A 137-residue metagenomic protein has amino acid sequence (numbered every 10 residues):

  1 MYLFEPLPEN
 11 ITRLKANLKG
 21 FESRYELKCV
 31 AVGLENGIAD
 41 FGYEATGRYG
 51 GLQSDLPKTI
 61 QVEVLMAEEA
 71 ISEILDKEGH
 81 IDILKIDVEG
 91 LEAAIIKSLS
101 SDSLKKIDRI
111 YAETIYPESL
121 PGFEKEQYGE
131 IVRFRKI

Functional and structural regions predicted by a protein language model:
M1-I137: Phosphate/nucleotide-binding beta-alpha loop and adjacent structural elements of enzyme active sites
